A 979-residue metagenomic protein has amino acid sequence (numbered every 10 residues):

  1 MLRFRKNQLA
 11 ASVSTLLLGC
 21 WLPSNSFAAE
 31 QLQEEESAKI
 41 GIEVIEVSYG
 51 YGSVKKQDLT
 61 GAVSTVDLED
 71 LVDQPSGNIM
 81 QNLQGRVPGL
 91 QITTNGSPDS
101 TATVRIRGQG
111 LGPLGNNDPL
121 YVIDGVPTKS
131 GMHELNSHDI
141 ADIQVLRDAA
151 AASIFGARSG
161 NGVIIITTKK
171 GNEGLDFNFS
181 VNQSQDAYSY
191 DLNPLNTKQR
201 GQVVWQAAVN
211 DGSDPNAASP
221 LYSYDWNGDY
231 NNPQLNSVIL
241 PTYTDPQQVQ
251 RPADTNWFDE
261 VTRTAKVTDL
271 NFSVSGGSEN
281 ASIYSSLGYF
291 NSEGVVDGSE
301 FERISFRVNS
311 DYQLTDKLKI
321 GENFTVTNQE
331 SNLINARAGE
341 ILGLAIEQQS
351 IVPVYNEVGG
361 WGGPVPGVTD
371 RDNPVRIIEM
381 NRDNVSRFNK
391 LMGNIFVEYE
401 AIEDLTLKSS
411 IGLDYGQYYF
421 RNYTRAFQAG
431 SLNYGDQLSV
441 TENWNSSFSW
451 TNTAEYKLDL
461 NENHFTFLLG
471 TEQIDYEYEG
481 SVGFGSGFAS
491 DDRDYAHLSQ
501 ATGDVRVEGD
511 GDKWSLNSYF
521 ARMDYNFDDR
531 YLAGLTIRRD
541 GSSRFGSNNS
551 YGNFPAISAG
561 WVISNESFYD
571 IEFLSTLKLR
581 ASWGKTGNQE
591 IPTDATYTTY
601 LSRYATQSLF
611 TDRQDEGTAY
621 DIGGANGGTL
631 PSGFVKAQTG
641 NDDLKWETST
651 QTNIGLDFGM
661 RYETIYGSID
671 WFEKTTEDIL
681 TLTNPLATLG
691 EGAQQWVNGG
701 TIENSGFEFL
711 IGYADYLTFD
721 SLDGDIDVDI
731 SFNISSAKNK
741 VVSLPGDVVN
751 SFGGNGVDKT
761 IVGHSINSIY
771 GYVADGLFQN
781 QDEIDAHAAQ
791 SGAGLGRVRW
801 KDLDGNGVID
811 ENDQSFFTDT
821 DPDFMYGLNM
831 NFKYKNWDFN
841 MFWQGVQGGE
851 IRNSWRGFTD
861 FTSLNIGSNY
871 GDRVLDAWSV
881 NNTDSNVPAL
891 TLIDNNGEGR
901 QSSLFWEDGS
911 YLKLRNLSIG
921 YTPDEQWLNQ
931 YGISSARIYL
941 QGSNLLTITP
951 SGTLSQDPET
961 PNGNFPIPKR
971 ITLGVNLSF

Functional and structural regions predicted by a protein language model:
M1-E293, D297-R307, K319-G321, M392: Short, small/polar-rich motifs associated with maturation and membrane association, primarily at protein termini
Y121, Y525, L803, F832: Short aromatic-centered micro-motifs
Q144, I165-T167, G560, G655 (+4 more regions): Residues within well-ordered beta-strands of beta-sheet-rich folds
R147, K170-N172, G276-N280, Y289 (+6 more regions): A generic beta-sheet turn/junction motif
N178-Q247, A595-S608, V697, T718-T820 (+3 more regions): Conserved small-residue
D245-Q247, S542, S768, A793 (+3 more regions): Extracytoplasmic gating/loop element in the C-terminal half of outer-membrane beta-barrel translocons and assembly
N309-L318, N323-N328, G367-T424, N433-I766 (+1 more regions): Extracellular/periplasmic, surface-exposed regions of secreted and cell-surface proteins
T820-R852: Glycine-rich, aromatic-lined ligand/substrate-binding cores of catalytic and carbohydrate-binding domains
